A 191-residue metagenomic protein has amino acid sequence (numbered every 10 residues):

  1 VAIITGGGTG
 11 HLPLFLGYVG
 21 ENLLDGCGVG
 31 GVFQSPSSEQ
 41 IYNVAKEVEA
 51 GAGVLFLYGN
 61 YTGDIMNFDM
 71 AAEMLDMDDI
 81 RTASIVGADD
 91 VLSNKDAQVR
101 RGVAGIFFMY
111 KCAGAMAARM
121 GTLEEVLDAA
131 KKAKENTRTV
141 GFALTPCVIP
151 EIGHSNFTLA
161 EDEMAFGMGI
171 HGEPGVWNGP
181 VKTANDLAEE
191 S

Functional and structural regions predicted by a protein language model:
V1-G6, F15-G28, L92-S93, M164-P180: Gly-rich Lys/Arg/Thr-decorated short loops/hinges at beta-loop-alpha junctions or inter-strand turns that position
V1-I4, G31, A52-F56, R81-S84 (+2 more regions): Structural motif
G8-T9, G28-V29, G59-T62, V86-V91 (+1 more regions): Short, ordered loop/turn segments at secondary-structure junctions
G10, V29-E39, G59-G63, D96-A104: Alpha-helix capping and helix-loop boundary segments enriched in small/acidic/polar residues
H11, G17-G51: Glycine-rich oxoanion-binding loops at beta->alpha junctions
Y18-D25, A71-R81: A glycine- and small-aliphatic-rich helix-loop capping segment at beta-alpha/alpha-beta transitions that lines
E49-A50, F56, G63-F68, D79-T139: Active-site histidine-anchored catalytic micro-motif
S93, A117-S191: Mixed-charge interfacial surface used for oligomerization/domain docking and macromolecular partner engagement
